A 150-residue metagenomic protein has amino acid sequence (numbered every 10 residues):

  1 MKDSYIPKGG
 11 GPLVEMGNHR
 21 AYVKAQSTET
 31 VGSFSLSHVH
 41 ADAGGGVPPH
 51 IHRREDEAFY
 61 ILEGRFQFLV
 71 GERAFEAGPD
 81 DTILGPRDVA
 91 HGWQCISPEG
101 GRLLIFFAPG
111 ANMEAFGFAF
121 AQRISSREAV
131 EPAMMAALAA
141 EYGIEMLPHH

Functional and structural regions predicted by a protein language model:
M1-F34, Q122-H150: A short, N-terminal "cap"/entry segment at the start of jelly-roll beta-barrel domains of the cupin/DSBH fold
Y5-P7, R65, E72-A90: Short acidic-glycine-tyrosine-enriched beta hairpin
P7, V23, S37-H52: Conserved short histidine dyad/triad with adjacent acidic residue
T30, Q67, G78-P79, R87-M113: Ligand-binding loop in jelly-roll beta-barrel domains
S33, E57-Y60, F116: Residue-level recognition of specific faces of alpha-helices
G45-V47, F59, G64-L69, I83: Short beta-strand segments in beta-sandwich/barrel cores
I96-A137: A contiguous, mid-protein "functional segment" used to position or interact with cofactors/ions or partner subunits
